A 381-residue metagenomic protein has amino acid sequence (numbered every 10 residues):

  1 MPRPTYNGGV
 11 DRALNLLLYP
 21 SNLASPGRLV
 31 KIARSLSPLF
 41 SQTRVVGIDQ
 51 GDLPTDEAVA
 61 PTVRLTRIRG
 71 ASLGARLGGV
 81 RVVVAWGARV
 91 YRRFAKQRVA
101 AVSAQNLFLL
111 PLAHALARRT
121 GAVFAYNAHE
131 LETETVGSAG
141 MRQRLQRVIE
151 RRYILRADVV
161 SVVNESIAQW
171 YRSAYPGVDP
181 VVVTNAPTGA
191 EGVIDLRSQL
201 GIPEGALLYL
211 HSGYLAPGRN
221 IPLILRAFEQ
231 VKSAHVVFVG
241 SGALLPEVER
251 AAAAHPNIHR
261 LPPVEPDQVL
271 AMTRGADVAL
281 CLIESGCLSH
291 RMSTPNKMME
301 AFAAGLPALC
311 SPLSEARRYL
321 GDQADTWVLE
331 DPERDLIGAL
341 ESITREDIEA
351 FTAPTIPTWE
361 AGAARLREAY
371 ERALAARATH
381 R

Functional and structural regions predicted by a protein language model:
N15-L18, S161, P203-R219, I224-E229 (+2 more regions): Conserved donor-binding/catalytic core segment of Leloir-type glycosyltransferases
G27, R219, E265-M272, C281-M299 (+1 more regions): Nucleotide-sugar-dependent
R34, P38, A88-A95, P111 (+4 more regions): Membrane-proximal helix-turn-helix segments that form the acceptor-binding/catalytic region of lipid-linked
D49, R151, L155-P180, P187-E191 (+1 more regions): A short, active-site helix/loop in glycosyltransferases that binds the activated sugar's phosphate group
R81-A85, V123-A125, E132-R152, Q169 (+2 more regions): Nucleotide-sugar donor phosphate/pyrophosphate-binding loop at the beta->alpha transition of glycosyltransferases
L200, D331, T344-A375: A charged, aromatic-enriched C-terminal amphipathic alpha-helix characteristic of glycosyltransferases across folds
P246-T273, V278: Nucleotide-activated donor-binding/catalytic signature segment of Leloir-type glycosyltransferases, i.e., the conserved
D322-R334, L340-R345: Conserved acidic donor-binding segment of nucleotide-sugar-dependent glycosyltransferases
